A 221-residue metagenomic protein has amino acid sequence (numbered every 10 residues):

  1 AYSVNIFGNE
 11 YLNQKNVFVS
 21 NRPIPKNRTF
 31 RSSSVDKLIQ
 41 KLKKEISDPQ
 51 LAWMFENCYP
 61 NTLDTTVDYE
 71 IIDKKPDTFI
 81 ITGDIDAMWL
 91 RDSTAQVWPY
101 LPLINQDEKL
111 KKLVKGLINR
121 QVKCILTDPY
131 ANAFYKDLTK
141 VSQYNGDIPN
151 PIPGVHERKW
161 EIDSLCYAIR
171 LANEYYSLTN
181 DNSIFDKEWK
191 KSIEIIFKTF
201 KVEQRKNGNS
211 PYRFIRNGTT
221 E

Functional and structural regions predicted by a protein language model:
I6-R91: Low-complexity, Ser/Thr/Pro/Gly-enriched N-terminal "stalk/linker" regions
D86-V114, I118-R216: Aromatic-rich carbohydrate-recognition surfaces in CAZymes
G218-E221: Short, intrinsically disordered, charge-balanced linker/junction segments flanking boundaries in proteins
